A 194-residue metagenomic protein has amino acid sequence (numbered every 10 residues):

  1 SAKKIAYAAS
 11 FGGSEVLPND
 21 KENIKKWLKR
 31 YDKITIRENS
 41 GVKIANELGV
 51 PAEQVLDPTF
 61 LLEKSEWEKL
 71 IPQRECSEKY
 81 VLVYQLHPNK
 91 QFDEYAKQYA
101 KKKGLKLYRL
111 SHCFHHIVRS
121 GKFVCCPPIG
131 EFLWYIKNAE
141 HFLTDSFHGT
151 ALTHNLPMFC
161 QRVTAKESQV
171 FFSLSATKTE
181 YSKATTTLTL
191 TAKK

Functional and structural regions predicted by a protein language model:
S1-K194: Active-site anion-handling motifs in enzyme catalytic cores
